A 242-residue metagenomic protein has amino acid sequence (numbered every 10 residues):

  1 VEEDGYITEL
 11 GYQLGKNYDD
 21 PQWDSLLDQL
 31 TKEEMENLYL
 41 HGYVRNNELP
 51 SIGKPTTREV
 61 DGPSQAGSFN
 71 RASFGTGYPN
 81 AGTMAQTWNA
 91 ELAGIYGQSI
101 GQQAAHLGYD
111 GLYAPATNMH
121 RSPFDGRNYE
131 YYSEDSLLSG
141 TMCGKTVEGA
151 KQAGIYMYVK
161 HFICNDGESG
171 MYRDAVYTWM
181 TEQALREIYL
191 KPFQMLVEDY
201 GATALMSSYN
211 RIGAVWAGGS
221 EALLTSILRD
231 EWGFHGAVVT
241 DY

Functional and structural regions predicted by a protein language model:
V1-Y242: Glycoside hydrolase catalytic-domain context in secreted enzymes
